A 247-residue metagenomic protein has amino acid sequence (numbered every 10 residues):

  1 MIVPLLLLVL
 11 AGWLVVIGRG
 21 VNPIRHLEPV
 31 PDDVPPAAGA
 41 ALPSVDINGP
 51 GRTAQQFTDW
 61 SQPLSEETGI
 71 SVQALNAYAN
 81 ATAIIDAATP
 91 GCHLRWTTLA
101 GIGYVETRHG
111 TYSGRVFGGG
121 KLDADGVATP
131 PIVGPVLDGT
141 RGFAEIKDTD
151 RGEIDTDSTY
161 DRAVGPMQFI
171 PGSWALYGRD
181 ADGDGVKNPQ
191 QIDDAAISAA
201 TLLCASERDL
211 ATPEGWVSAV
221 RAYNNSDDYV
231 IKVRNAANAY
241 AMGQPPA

Functional and structural regions predicted by a protein language model:
M1-V16: Hydrophobic membrane-insertion alpha-helices, especially the h-region of bacterial N-terminal signal peptides
V9, G18-R19, T111-Y112: Short active-site-adjacent helix-start/loop capping segments
L14, G20-N22, A41, G51-T53 (+4 more regions): Compositionally biased, intrinsically disordered low-complexity regions
G18-D86: N-terminal export signals and maturation junctions of secreted/periplasmic proteins
F57-A247: Catalytic glycan-binding domains that act on GlcNAc-containing polysaccharides
